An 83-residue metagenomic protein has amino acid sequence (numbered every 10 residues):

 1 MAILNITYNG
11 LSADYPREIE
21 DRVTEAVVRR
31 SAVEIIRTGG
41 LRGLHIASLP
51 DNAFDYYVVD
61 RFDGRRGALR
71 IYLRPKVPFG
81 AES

Functional and structural regions predicted by a protein language model:
M1-R17: Eukaryote-biased recognition of intrinsically disordered, low-complexity regulatory segments
G10-S12, D21, I36, V77-F79: Beta-strand elements of well-folded, non-transmembrane domains
R17, S31-A32, R74-K76: Functionally constrained cores in energy, signaling, and assembly domains
R17-V23: A short, sequence-level motif marking secondary-structure junctions
T24-G40: Short amphipathic, charge-patterned alpha-helical segments
T38-S83: Short, mixed-charge low-complexity intrinsically disordered segments
